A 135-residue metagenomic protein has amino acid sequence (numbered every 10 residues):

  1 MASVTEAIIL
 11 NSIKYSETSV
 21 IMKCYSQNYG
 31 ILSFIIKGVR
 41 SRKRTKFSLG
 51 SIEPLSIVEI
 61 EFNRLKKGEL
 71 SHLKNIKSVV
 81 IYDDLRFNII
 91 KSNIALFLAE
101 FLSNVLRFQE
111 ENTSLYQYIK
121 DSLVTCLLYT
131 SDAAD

Functional and structural regions predicted by a protein language model:
M1-Q117: A surface-exposed, charged beta-strand/loop segment in the N-terminal or early-internal portion of soluble proteins
S71, C126-L128: Short flexible/disordered coil segments
D83, T125-C126: Short, solvent-exposed helix-loop connector elements
F101, S122-T125: Residues that form generic nucleotide/phosphate-binding pockets
I119-L123, S131: Charged mid-protein connector segments
Y129-D135: Conserved small/polar residues in nucleotide/adenosyl-binding loops
